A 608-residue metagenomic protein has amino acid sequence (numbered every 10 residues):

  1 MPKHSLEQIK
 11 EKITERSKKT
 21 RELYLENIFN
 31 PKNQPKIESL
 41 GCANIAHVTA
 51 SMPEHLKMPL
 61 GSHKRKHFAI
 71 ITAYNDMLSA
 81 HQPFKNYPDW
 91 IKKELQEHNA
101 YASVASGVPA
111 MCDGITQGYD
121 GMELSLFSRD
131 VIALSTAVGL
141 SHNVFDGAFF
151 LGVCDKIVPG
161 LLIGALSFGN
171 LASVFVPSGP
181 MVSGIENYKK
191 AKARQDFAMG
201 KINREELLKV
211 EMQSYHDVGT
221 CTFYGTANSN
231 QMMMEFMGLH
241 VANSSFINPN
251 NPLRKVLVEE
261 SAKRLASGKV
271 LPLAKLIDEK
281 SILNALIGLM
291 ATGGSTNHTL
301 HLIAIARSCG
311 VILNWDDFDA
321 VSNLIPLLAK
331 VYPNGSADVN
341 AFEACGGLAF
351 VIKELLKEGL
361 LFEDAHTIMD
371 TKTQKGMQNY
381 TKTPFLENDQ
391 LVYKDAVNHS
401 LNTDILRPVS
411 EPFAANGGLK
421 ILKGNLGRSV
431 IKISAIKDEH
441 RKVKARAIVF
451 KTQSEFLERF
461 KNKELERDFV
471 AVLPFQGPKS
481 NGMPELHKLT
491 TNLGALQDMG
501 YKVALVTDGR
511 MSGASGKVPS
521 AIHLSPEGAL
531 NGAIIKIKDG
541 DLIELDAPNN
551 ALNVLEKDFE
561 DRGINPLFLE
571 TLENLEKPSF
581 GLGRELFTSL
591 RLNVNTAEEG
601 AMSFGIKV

Functional and structural regions predicted by a protein language model:
M1-D76, A80, D89-V108, Y119-G121 (+5 more regions): Catalytic or ion-coupling anion/metal-binding cores of large enzyme and transporter domains
N86: Acidic/charged coordination and interface sites in well-structured regions
A105-N143: N-terminal small/polar loop signature for handling phosphorylated ligands or for N-terminal nucleophile
R129-T136, N143-G147, L457-D468: Contiguous domain-boundary segments centered on the initiation and propagation of an alpha-helix
T136-L161, V174-V176: A short, small-residue-rich loop immediately preceding and capping a beta-strand
